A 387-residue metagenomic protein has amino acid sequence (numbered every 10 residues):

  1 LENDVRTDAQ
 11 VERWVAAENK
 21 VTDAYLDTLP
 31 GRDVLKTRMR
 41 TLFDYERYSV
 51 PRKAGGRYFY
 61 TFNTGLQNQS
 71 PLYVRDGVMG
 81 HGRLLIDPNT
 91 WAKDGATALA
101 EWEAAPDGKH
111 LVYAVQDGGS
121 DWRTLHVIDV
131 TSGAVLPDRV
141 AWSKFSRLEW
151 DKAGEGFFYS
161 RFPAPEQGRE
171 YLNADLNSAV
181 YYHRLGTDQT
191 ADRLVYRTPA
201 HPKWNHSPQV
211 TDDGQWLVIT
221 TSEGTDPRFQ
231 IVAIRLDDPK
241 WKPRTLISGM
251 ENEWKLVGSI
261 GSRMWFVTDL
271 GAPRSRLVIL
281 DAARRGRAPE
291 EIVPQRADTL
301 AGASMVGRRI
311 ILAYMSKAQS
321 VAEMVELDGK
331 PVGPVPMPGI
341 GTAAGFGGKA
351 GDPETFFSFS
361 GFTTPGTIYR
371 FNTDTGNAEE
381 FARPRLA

Functional and structural regions predicted by a protein language model:
E2-R57, T61-L84, T90-A387: Peripheral, non-catalytic segments that deliver or gate enzyme domains
